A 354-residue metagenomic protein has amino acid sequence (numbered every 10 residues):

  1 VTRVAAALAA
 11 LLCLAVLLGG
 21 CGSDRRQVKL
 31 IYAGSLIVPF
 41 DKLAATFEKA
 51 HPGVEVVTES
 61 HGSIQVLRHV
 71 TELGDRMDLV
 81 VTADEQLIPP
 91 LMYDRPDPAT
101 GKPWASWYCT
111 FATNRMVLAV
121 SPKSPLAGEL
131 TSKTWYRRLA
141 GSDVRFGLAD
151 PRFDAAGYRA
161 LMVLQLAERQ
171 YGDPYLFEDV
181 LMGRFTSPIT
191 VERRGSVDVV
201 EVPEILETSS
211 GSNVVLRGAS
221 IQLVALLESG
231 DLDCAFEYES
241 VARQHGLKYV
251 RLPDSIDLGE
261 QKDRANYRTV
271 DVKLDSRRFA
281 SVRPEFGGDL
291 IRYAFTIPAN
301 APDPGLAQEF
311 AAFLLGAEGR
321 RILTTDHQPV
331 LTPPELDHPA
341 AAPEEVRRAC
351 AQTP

Functional and structural regions predicted by a protein language model:
V1-A7: Positively charged n-region of N-terminal signal peptides that target proteins for export
A7-L17: Bacterial N-terminal signal peptides
C21-H51, E55, E59-L73, D84-E85 (+3 more regions): Exported/periplasmic ABC-transporter solute-binding proteins
R76-M77, R115: A common structural microfeature
M77-L79, L87-G101, A105-C109: Short beta-strand-centered segments that line the small-molecule binding cleft or hinge of alpha/beta clamshell
F111-T113: Acidic, polar low-complexity intrinsically disordered regions
